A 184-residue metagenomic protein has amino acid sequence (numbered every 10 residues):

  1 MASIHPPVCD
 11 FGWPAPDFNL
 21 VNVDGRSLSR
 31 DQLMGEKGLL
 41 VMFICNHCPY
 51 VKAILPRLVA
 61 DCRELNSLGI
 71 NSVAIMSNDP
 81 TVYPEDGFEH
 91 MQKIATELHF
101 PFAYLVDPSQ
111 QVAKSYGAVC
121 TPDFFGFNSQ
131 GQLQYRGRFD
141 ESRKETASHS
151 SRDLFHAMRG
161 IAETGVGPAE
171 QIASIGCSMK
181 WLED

Functional and structural regions predicted by a protein language model:
M1-Q171, S178-L182: Chalcogenol-based redox active-site neighborhoods
